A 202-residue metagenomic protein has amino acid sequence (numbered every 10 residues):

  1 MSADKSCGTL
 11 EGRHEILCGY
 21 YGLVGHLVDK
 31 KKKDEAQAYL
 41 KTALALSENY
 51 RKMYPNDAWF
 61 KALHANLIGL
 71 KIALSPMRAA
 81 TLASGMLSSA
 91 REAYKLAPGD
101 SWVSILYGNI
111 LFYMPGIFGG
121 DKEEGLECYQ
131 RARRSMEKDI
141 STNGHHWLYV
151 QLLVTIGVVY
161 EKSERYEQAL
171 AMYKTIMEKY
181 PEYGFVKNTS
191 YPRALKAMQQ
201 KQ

Functional and structural regions predicted by a protein language model:
S2-E15, L46-F60, R91-D100, R133-H146: Flexible helix-coil transition and linker loops at the boundaries of alpha-helical arrays
C7-L27, P55-L74, G99-G116, W147-T155: Amphipathic alpha-helical repeat scaffolds of TPR domains
L87-E124, C128: A contiguous pocket-lining binding segment that forms or flanks enzyme active sites
T142-V158, G184-Q202: TPR/TPR-like alpha-solenoid helical repeat scaffolds
